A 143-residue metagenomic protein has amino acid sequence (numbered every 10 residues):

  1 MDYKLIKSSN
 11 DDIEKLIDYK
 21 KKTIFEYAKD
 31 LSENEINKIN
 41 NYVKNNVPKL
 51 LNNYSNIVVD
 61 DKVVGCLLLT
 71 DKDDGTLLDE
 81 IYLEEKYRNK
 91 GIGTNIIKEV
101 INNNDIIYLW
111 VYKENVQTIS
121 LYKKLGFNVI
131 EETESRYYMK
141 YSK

Functional and structural regions predicted by a protein language model:
M1-D11, K143: Conserved N-terminal entry element of GNAT/NAT acetyltransferase domains
K7-E80, E84-K86, I97-E99, E132-E134: Acetyl-CoA-dependent GNAT
L83, F127, M139-K140: Conserved SAM-binding loop
L83, N89-N102, S120, K124: Conserved acetyl-CoA-binding loop-helix of GNAT-fold acetyltransferases
I97, N103-E114: Conserved GNAT acetyl-CoA-binding A-motif
L109-S120, S135-K143: Conserved beta-strand-loop-alpha-helix junction that forms the acyl-donor binding cleft
K123-T133: Conserved acetyl-CoA-binding loop of GNAT-fold acetyltransferases
